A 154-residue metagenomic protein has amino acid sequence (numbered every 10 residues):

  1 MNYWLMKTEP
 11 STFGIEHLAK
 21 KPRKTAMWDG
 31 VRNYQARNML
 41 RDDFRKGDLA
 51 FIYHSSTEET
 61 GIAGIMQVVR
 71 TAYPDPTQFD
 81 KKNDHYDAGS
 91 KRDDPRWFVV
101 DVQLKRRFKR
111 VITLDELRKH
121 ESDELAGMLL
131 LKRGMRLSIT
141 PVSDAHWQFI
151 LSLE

Functional and structural regions predicted by a protein language model:
M1-K46, H146, E154: Compositionally biased, charged N-terminal/linker segments
Y3-W4, A26, V99-V100, L137-T140: A broad, low-specificity signal marking well-ordered, structured residues that form hydrophobic/aromatic
H17-L18, Q78-F79, T113-D115, I150-L153: A short secondary-structure junction signal
Y53-T60: Short, charged beta-turn/beta-strand-edge "cap" motif at the junction between a beta-strand and an adjacent loop
G64-L137: Aromatic- and Lys/Arg-enriched surface recognition patch
M135, I139, Q148-I150, E154: Long terminal accessory segments
